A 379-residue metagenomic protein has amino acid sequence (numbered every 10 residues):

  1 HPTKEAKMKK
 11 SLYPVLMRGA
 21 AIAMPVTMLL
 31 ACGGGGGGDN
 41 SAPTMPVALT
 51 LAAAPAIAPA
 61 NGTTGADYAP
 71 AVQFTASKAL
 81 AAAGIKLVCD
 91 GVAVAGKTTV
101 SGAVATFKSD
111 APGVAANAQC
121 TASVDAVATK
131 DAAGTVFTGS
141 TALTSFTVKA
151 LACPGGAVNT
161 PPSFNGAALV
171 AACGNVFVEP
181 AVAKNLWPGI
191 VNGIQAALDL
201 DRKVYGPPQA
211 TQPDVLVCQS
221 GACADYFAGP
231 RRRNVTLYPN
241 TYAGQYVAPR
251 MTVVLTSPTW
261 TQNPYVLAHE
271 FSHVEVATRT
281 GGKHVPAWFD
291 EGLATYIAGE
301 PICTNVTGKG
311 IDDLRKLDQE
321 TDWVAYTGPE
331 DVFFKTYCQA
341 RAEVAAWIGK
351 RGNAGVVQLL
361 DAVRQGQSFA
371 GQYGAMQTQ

Functional and structural regions predicted by a protein language model:
K9-A21: Bacterial N-terminal signal peptides that target proteins for export
M28-A31: C-terminal motif of bacterial Sec signal peptides marking the signal peptidase cleavage site
G33-G37: Bacterial signal peptide processing site
D39-K86, S123, T138-G155: N-terminal non-catalytic regions of secreted/periplasmic and cell-surface proteins
A111-T121: Surface-exposed, short loops/turns at beta-strand junctions within beta-sandwich domains
A128-V136: Short, solvent-exposed loop/turn segments at the edges of extracellular beta-sandwich modules
A168-V274, T278-G282: Juxtacatalytic substrate-recognition/specificity segment
P239-Y246, T261-V266, G281-Q379: Acidic/His/Gly-enriched intrinsically disordered linker/tail segments that often contain short helix/coil "MoRF-like"
